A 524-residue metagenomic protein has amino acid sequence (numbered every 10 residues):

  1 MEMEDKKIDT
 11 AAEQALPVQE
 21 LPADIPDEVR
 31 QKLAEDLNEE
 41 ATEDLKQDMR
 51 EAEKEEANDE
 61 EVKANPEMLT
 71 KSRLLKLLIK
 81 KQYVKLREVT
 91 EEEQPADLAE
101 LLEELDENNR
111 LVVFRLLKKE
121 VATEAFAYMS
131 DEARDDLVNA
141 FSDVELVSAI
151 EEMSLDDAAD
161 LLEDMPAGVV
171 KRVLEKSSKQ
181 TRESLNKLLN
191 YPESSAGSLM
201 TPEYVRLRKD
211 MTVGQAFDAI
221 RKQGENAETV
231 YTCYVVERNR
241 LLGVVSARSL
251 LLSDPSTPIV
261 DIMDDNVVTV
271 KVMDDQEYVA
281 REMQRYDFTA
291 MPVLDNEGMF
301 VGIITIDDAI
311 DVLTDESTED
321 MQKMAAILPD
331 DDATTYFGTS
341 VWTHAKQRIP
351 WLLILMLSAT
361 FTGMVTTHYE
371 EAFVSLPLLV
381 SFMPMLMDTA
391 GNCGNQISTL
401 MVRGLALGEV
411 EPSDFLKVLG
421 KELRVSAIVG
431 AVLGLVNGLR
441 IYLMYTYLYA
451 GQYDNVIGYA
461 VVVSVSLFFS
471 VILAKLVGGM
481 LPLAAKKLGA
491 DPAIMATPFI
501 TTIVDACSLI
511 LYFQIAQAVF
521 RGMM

Functional and structural regions predicted by a protein language model:
E2-D331: Hydrophobic packing positions in regular secondary-structure scaffolds
P95, W351-A359, F382, L386 (+14 more regions): Alpha-helical transmembrane segments in multi-pass membrane proteins
E183, D308-H344, N395-G420: Non-transmembrane, extramembrane segments of multi-pass ion/lipid transporters
D320-M321, M387-R403, T502-L509: Short helical (or helix-break) motifs at transmembrane helix termini and adjacent helical loops in multi-pass membrane
G338-Q347, E411-S426, I457, V461 (+1 more regions): Membrane-interface segments at loop-to-transmembrane junctions
M356-F373, L435-G451: Juxtamembrane "helix exit" motif at the C-terminal ends of alpha-helical transmembrane segments in multi-pass membrane
H368-F382, Y449-V462: Membrane-water interface of transmembrane alpha-helices in multipass transporters/channels
L509, F513-M524: Juxtamembrane boundary at the C-terminal end of a transmembrane helix
